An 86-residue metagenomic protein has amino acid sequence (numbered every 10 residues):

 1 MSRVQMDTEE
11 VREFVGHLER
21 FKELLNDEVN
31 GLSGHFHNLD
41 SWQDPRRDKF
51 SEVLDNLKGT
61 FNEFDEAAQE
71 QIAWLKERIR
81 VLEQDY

Functional and structural regions predicted by a protein language model:
M1-Y86: N-terminal secretion-targeting helices of virulence/extracellular proteins, encompassing both classical Sec signal
